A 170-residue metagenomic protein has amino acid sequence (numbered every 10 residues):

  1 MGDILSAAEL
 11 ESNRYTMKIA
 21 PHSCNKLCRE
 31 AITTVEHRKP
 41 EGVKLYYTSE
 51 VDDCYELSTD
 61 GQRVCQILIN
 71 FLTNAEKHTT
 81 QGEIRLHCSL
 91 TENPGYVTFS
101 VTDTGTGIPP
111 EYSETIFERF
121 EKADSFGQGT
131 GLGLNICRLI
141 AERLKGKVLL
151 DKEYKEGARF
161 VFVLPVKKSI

Functional and structural regions predicted by a protein language model:
I4, A8-I19: Helix-loop junction within the histidine kinase core
K18-T33, Y46: A conserved beta-strand-to-alpha-helix junction within the catalytic ATP-binding
R38-T48: Short conserved segments within the C-terminal catalytic ATPase subdomain
A75-E76: Short helix-loop "hinge" at the ATP-lid/N-box region of the Bergerat-fold HATPase_c
D103: Acidic ATP/Mg2+-coordinating residue in the GHKL
I108-F120: Short conserved segment of the HATPase_c
